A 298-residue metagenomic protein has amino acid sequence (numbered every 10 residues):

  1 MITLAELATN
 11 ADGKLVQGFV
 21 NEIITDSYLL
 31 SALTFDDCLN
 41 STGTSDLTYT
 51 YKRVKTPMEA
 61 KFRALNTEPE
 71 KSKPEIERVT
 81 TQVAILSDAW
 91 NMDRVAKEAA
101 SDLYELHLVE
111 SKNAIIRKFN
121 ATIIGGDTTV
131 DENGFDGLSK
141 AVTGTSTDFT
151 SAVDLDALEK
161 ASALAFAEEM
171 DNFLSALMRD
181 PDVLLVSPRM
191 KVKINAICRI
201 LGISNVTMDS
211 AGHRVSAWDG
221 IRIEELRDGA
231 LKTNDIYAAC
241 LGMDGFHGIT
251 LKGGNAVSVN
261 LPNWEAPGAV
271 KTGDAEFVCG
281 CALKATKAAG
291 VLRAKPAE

Functional and structural regions predicted by a protein language model:
I2-A89, D131: Assembly/oligomerization interface modules of large self-assembling protein complexes
I2-D36, G43-S45, S101-D102, F135-A165 (+2 more regions): Sequence/fold signature of self-assembling virion shell proteins
D46-V54, S72-T143, S175-K193, N260-C281: Long, contiguous amphipathic alpha-helices that act as assembly "spine/axial" helices in icosahedral shell and virion
A167-N172: Phosphate-interacting basic helix/loop segments used at nucleotide- and nucleic-acid interfaces
F173-L174, E224: A generic local secondary-structure boundary/capping motif
